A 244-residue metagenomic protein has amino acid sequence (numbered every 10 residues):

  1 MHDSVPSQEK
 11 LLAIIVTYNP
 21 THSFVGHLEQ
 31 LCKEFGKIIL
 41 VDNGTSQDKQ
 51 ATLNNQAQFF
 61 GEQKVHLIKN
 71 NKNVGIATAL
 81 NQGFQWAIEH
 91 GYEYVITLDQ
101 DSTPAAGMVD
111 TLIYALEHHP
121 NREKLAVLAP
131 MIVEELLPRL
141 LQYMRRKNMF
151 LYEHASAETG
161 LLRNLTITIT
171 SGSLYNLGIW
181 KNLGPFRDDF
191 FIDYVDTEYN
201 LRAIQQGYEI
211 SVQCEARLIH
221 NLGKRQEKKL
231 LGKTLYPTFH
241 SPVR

Functional and structural regions predicted by a protein language model:
I14-G36: Short, well-formed alpha-helical segments that are part of the catalytic scaffolds of diverse glycosyltransferases
D42-L53, K72, S102-T103: A conserved acidic beta->alpha catalytic loop
N71-E89: Glycine-rich, basic loop-to-helix element that forms the pyrophosphate-binding segment of sugar-nucleotide handling
Y92-T103: Short beta-strand-to-loop acidic/aromatic patch adjacent to the donor-nucleotide binding site
G107-Q142: Conserved donor NDP-sugar-binding/catalytic core segment of glycosyltransferases
R145-T166: Short, flexible, basic/aromatic active-site loop/helix in glycosyltransferases
S173, I179, L183-G184, D189-A216: A short, conserved alpha-helix in the catalytic core of glycosyltransferases
L201, E209-R244: Active-site-adjacent helix/loop segment of glycosyltransferases that harbors family-specific signature motifs
